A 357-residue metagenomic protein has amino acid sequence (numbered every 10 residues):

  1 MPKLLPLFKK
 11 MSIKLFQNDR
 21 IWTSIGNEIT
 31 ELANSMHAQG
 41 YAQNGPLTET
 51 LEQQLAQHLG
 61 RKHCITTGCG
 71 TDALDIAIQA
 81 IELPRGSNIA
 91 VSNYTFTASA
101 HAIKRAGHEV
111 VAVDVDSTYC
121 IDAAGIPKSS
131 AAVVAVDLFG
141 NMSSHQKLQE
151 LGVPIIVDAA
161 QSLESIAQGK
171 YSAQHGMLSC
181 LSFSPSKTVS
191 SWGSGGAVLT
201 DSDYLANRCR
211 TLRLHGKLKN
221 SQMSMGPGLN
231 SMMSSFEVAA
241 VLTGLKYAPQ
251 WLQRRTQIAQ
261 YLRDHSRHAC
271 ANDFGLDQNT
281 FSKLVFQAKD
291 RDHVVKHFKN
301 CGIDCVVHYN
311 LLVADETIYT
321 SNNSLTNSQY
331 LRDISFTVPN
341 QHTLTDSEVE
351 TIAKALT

Functional and structural regions predicted by a protein language model:
M1-I76, A80, P84, Q260 (+1 more regions): Conserved PLP-binding active-site segment in aminotransferase class I/II-type PLP enzymes
D19, P46-Q54, H58-K62, V134-V136 (+1 more regions): PLP-dependent aminotransferase class I/II
A77-P127, A132, F298: Conserved PLP-anchoring active-site segment centered on the Schiff-base-forming lysine
S92, P154, V338-N340: Short, proline-centered helix/strand-breaking motifs
E109, P154, I303-D304: Residue-level detector of anion-binding/catalytic polar loops
S117-S191, A197-L199: Active-site phosphate-binding strand-loop segment of PLP-dependent enzymes
